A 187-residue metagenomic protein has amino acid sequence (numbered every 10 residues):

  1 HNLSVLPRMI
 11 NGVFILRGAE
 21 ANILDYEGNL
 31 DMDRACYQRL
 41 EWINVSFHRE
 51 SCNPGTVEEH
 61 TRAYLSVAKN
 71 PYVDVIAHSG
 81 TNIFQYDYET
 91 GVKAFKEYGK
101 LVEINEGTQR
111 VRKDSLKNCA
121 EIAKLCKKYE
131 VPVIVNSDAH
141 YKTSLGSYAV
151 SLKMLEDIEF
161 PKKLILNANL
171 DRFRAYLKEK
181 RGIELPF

Functional and structural regions predicted by a protein language model:
H1-E103, E156-I165, R172-F187: Extended substrate/RNA-proximal surfaces in nucleic-acid metabolism proteins
E50, Q109, H140-Y141: Short strand->helix junction
A68-K69, C126-V131: Short hydrophobic "helix-edge" motifs at membrane interfaces and signal-peptide entry regions
Q85-F95, R112-K127, K142-E156, Y176-L177: Histidine/acidic-residue-rich catalytic or RNA/ligand-binding cores of hydrolases and nuclease-related proteins
L101-R112: His/Asp/Glu-enriched short active-site or ligand-binding loop at hydrolase and phosphoryl-transfer sites
I104-E106, V135-S137, N169: Active-site proximal loops enriched in glycine and acidic residues that flank catalytic Cys/His/Asp and coordinate
V131-L145, I165: Short acidic/histidine-rich active-site segments
H140-Y141, N169-F173: A short, acidic, flexible beta-alpha connecting loop/helix-capping segment that sits on the rim of active
